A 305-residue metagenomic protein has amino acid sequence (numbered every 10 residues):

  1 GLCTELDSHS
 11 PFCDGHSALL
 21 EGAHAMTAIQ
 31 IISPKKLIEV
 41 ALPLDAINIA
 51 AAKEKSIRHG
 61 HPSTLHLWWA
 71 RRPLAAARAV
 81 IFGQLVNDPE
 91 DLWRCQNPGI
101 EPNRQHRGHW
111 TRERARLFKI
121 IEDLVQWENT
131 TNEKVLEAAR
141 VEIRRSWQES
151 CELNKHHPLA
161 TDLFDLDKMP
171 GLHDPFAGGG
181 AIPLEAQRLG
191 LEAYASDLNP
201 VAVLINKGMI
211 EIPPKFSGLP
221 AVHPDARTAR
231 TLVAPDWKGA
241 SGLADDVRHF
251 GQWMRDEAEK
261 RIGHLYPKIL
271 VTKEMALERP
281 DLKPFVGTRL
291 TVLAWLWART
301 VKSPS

Functional and structural regions predicted by a protein language model:
G1-S305: S-adenosyl-L-methionine-dependent nucleic acid methyltransferase catalytic domains
